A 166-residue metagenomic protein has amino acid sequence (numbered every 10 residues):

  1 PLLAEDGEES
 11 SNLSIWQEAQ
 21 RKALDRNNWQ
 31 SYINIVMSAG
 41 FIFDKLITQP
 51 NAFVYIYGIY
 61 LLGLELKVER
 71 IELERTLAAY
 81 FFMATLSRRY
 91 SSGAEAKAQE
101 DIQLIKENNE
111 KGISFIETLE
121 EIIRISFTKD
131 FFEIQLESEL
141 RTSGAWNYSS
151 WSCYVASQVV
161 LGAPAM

Functional and structural regions predicted by a protein language model:
P1, N51-L62, A78-L86, S150-P164: Short, hydrophobic/amphipathic alpha-helical patches that form generic packing surfaces within helical domains
P1-E65: Polyanionic (Asp/Glu-rich) segments that form extended negatively charged tracts
I15, Y32-I35, T76, D101 (+1 more regions): Charge-rich, solvent-exposed alpha-helical interaction surfaces
I35, I59, Y80, L104-N108 (+1 more regions): Residues that form generic nucleotide/phosphate-binding pockets
K67-E69: Structural helix-adjacent loops and short alpha-helical linkers that scaffold large soluble proteins
I71-L77: Alpha-helical scaffolds flanking conserved acidic
T85-M166: Intrinsically disordered, low-complexity N-proximal targeting/linker segments that flank membranes
